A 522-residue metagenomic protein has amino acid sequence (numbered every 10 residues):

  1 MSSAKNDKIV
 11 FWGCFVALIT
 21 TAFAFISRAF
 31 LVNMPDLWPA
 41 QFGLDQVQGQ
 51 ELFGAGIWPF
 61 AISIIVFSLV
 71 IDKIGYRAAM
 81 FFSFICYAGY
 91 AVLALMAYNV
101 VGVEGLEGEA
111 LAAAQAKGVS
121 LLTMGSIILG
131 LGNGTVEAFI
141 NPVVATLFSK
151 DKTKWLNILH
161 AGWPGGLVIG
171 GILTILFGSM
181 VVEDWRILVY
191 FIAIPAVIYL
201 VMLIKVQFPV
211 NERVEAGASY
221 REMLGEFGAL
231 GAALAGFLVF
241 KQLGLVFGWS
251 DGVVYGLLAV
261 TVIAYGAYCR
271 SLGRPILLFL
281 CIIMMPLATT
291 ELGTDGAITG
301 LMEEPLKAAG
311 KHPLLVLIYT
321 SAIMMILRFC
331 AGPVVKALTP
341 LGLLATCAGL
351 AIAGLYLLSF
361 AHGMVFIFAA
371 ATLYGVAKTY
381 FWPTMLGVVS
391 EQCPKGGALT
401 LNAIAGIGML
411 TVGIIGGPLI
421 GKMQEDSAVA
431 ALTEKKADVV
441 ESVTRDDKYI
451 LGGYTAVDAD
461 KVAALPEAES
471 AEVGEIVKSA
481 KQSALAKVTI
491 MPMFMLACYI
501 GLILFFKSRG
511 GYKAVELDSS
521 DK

Functional and structural regions predicted by a protein language model:
I9-Q46, V136-E137, N141, T294-M302 (+1 more regions): Extracytoplasmic
R28-V32, A229-V254, Y265-I318, G413-D426: Extracytoplasmic gate region of multi-pass secondary transporters
E51-L69, I318-A331: Central cavity-lining transmembrane alpha-helices of secondary-active solute carriers, predominantly the Major
I85-Q115, G349-H362: C-terminal ends and interior cores of transmembrane alpha-helices in multi-pass membrane transporters/permeases
V103-E109, P418-T489, K522: Low-complexity, proline/glycine-enriched hydrophobic segments characteristic of transmembrane helices
D151-T174, G178, L401-Q424: Glycine-rich segments within core transmembrane alpha-helices of 12-TM secondary carriers
L159-A259: Helix-loop-helix hairpin linking two adjacent transmembrane segments in secondary transporters
